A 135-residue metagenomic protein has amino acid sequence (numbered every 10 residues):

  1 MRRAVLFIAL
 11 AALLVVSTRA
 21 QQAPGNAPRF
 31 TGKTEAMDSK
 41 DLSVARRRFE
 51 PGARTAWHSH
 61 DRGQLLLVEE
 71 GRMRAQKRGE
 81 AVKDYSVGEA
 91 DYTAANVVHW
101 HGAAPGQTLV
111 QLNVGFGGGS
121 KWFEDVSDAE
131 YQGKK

Functional and structural regions predicted by a protein language model:
R2-P51, A56, D84, K121-K135: A short, N-terminal "cap"/entry segment at the start of jelly-roll beta-barrel domains of the cupin/DSBH fold
D38, E69, G79, A95 (+1 more regions): Short loop/turn positions at the edges of beta-strands in beta-sheet-rich folds
S39-V44, H60-G63, G106: Extracytoplasmic
L42-V44, R54, E80, V98 (+1 more regions): Intrinsic-disorder/low-complexity, polar/charged segments enriched in Ser/Thr/Lys/Arg/Asp/Glu/Gln
R48-F49, H60-A75, V114: Short, conserved beta-strand element in jelly-roll/cupin
F49-E50, G79-N96: Short acidic-glycine-tyrosine-enriched beta hairpin
T55-R62, V97-A103: Histidine-centered catalytic micro-motifs
A95-S120: Ligand-binding loop in jelly-roll beta-barrel domains
